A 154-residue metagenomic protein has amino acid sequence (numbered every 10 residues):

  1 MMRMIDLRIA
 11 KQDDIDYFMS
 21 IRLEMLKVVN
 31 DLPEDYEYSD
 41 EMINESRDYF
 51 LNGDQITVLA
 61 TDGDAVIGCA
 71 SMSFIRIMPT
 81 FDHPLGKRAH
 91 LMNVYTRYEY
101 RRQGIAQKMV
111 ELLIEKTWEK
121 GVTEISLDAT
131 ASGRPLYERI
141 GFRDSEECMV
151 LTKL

Functional and structural regions predicted by a protein language model:
D6-S20: A short beta-loop-alpha structural element at the N-terminal edge of CoA-dependent acyl/N-acetyltransferase catalytic
I9, V122, E138-C148: Conserved acetyl-CoA-binding loop of GNAT-fold acetyltransferases
L26-S46: Conserved GNAT-fold acetyl-CoA-binding loop/helix
R47-L59, H90: A short helix-loop-beta-strand connector motif used in the catalytic cores of GNAT acetyltransferases and, in some
L59, A65-F74, H90, Y95: Conserved beta-strand in the GNAT
Y100, G104-L112: Conserved acetyl-CoA pyrophosphate-binding loop and the N-cap/start of the following alpha-helix in GNAT-like
V110, T117-A129: Conserved GNAT acetyl-CoA-binding A-motif
I125-P135, V150-L154: Conserved beta-strand-loop-alpha-helix junction that forms the acyl-donor binding cleft
